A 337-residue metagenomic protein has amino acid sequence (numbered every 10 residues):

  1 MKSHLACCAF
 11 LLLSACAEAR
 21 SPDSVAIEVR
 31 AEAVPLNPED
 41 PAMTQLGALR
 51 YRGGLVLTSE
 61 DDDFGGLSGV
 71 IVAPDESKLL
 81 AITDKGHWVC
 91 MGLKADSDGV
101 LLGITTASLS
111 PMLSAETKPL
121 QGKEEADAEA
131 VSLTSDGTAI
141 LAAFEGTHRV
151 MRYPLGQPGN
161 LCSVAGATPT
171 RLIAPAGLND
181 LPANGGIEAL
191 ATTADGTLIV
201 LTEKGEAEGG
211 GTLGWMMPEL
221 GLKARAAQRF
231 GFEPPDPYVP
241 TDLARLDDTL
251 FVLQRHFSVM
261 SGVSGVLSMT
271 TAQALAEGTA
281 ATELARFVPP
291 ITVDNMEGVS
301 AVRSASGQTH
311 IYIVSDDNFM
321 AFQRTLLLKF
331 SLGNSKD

Functional and structural regions predicted by a protein language model:
M1-H4: Positively charged n-region of N-terminal signal peptides that target proteins for export
A6-S14: Bacterial N-terminal signal peptides
C16-D337: Sequence/structural signature of beta-propeller domains
